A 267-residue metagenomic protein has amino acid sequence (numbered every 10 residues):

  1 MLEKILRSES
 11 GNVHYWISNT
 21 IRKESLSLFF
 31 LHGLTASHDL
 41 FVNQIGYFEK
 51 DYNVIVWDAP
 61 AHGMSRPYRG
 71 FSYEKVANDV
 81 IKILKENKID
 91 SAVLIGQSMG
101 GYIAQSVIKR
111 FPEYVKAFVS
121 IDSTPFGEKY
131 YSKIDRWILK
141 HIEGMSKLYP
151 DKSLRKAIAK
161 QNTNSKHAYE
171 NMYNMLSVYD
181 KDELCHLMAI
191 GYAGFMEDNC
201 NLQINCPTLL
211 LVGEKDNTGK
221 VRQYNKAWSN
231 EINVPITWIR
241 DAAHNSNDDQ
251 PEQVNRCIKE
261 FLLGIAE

Functional and structural regions predicted by a protein language model:
M1-F29, D51-Y52, I89-D90, A159 (+1 more regions): Alpha/beta-hydrolase fold catalytic core
G11-R66: Conserved HGGG/HGGXW glycine-rich cap/lid loop of the alpha/beta-hydrolase fold
G46, I55-I95, R256: Active-site loop/oxyanion-hole signature of alpha/beta-hydrolase fold enzymes
G96, G100, A104: Gly/Ala-rich beta-loop-alpha elbow adjacent to hydrolase catalytic centers
Q105, K109, K116-S146: Flexible "cap/lid" loop of the alpha/beta hydrolase fold
K129-Y131, K147-Q203: Conserved alpha/beta-hydrolase catalytic His-Asp/Glu region
T208-A242, D248: Conserved loop-alpha-helix segment in the C-terminal half of the alpha/beta-hydrolase fold that carries the catalytic
N233-E267: Catalytic active-site module of serine/aspartate enzymes centered on a nucleophile-bearing elbow/loop
